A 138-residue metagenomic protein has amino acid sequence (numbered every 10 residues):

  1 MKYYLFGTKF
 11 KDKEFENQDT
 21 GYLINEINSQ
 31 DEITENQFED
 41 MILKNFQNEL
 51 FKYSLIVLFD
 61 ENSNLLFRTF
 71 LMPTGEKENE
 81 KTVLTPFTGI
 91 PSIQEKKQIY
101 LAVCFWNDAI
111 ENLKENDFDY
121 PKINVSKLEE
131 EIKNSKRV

Functional and structural regions predicted by a protein language model:
M1-Y22: Short, extreme N-terminal segment that most often corresponds to the first beta-strand
D19-I33: A short, exposed loop/beta-hairpin motif centered on an aromatic-Gly-Thr core
I33, M41-L113: Acidic, low-complexity, intrinsically disordered interaction modules
F38: Tryptophan-paired
K136-V138: Short acidic DE-rich linear segments
